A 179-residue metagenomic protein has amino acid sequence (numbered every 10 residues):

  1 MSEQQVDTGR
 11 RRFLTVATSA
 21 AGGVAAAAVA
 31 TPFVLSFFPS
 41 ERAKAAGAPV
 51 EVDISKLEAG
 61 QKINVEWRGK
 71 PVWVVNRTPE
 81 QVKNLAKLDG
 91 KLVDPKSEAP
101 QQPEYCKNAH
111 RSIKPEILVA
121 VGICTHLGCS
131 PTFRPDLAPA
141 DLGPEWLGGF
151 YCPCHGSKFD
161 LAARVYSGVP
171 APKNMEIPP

Functional and structural regions predicted by a protein language model:
S2-A21: N-terminal secretory signal peptides and thylakoid transit peptides that target proteins across membranes
F13, G69, C124: Divalent metal-coordination and catalytic microenvironments
G22-P32: Helical transmembrane-bundle signal
A30-V50: Aromatic-capped interface at the extracytoplasmic side of an N-terminal signal-anchor transmembrane helix
A48-A59: Membrane-cytosol interface motif
I54, W67, V75-N76, V121 (+1 more regions): Pocket-edge structural micro-motifs
Q61-N108: Extracytoplasmic/periplasmic/luminal assembly and interaction segments in envelope/secretory/respiratory proteins
G90-P179: Rieske [2Fe-2S] iron-sulfur-binding domain
